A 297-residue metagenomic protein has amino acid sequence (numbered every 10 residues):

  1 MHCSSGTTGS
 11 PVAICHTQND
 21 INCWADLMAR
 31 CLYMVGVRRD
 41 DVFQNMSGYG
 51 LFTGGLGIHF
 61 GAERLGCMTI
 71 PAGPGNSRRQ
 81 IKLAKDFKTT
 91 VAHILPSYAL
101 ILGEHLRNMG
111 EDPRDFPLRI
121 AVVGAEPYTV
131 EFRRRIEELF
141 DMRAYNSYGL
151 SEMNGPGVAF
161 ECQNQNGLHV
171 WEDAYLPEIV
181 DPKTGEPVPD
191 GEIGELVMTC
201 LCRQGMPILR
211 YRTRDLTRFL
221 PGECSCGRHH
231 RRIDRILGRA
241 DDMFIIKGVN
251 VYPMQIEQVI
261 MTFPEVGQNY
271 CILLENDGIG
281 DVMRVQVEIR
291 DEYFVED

Functional and structural regions predicted by a protein language model:
M1-C15: Conserved adenylation A10 loop of the ANL superfamily
S10, M34-V37: Short helix-loop boundary/capping segments at the starts of domains
S10-A13, F52, I58, M153 (+2 more regions): Short, electropositive, low-hydrophobicity segments enriched in small/polar residues
Q18-M34, V42-I101: AMP-binding/adenylate-forming
R39-D40, L118: Phosphate-coordination loops involved in phosphoryl transfer and adenosine-cofactor binding
D40-V42, R284: Residues that mark the start of a beta-strand
L65-D297: Active-site glycine/GP-rich loop and adjacent strand/helix microenvironment that borders small-molecule binding pockets
